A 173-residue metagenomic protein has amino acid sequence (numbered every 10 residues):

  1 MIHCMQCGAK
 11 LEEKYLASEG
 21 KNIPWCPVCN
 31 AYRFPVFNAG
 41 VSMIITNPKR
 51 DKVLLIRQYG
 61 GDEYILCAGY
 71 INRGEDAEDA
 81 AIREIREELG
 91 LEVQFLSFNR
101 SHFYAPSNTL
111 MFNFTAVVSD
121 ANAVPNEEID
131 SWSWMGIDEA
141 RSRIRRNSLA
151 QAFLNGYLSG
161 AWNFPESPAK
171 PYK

Functional and structural regions predicted by a protein language model:
M1-H3, I23: Residues immediately within or flanking Cys/His clusters that coordinate Zn2+ in small zinc-binding modules
A9, N22, P27-V53, Y70: Conserved N-terminal beta-strand and adjoining loop/helix that marks the start of the Nudix/MutT-like hydrolase domain
K10, R143-N147, K170-K173: Membrane-topology and secretion signals of cell-surface/extracellular proteins
Y15-I23: Short linker/helix segments within small regulatory modules
T46-E87: Conserved Nudix-box catalytic region and its N-terminal flanking loop in Nudix hydrolases and closely related
I71-L96, R100-F153, F164: Unchanged
A152-K173: Charged phosphate-binding loop/patch that engages nucleotide di/tri-phosphates or the phosphate backbone of nucleic
